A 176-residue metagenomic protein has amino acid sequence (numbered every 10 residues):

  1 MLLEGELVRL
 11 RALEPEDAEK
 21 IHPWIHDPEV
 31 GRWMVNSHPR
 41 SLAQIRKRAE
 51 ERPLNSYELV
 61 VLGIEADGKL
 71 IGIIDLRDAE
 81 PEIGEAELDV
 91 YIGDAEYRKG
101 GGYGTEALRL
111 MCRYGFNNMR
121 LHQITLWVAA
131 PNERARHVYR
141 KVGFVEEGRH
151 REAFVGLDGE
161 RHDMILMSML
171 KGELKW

Functional and structural regions predicted by a protein language model:
M1-K47, E173-W176: A short, well-structured alpha-helix characteristic of acyl/acetyltransferase catalytic modules
R40-Y97, Y114, L170-E173: Acetyl-CoA-dependent GNAT
K69-G72, R134, R161: Glycine-rich acetyl-CoA-binding "A-motif" of GNAT/NAT acetyltransferases
G100-Y114, R136-K141: Conserved acetyl-CoA-binding loop-helix of GNAT-fold acetyltransferases
N117-W127: Conserved GNAT acetyl-CoA-binding A-motif
T125-V128, V145-H162: Conserved catalytic-core motifs of GNAT/GCN5-like acyltransferases
Y139, F144, M167: Conserved active-site tyrosine of GNAT-family acetyltransferases
D158-W176: Terminal substrate-recognition subdomain of acyl/acetyltransferases
